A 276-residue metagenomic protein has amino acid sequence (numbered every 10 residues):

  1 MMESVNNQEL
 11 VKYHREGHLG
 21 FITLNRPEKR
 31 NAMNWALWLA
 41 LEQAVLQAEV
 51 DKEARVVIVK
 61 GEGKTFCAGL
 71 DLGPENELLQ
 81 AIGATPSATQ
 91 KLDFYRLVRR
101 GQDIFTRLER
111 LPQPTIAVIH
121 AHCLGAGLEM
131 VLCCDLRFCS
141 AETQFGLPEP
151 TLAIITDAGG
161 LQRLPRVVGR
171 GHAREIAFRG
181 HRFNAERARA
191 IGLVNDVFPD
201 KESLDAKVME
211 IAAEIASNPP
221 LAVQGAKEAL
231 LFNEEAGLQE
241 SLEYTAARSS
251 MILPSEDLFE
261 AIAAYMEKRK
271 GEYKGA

Functional and structural regions predicted by a protein language model:
M1-E62, T106: Conserved CoA-thioester-binding segment of acyl-CoA-metabolizing enzymes
M2-Q8, A263-A276: Terminal low-complexity tails and localization/encapsulation signals of metabolic enzymes
G61-I104, A153, G237: Glycine- (often His-adjacent) and acidic-residue-rich active-site loop that binds/positions the CoA thioester
I104-P112, V118, L124-F178, I191 (+1 more regions): CoA-thioester-processing core
F138-T143, V194-E243, S250-E256, E272-A276: C-terminal long alpha-helix characteristic of the crotonase
G180-R187: Acidic, divalent-metal-coordinating active-site segment for phosphoryl/phosphodiester hydrolysis, typified by short
